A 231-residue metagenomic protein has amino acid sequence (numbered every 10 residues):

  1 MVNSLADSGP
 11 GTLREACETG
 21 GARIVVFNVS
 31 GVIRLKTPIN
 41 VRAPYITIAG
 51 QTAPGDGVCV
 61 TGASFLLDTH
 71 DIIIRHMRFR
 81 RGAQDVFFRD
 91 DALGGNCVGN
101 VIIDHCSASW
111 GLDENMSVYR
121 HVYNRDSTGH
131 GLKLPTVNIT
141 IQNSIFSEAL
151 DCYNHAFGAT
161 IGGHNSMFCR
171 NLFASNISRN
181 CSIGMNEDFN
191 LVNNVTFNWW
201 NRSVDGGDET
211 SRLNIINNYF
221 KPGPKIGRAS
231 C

Functional and structural regions predicted by a protein language model:
M1-V25: Acidic Gly/Asp/Thr-rich repetitive segments characteristic of extracellular carbohydrate-active and adhesion proteins
L5-A6, N28-S30, Q51, G111 (+1 more regions): Active-site-proximal beta-strand/loop segments in catalytic clefts of secreted hydrolases
A6-G9, S30-V32, T52-G55, G223-K225: Acidic glycine-/aspartate-rich tracts in secreted/extracellular proteins
R14-G21, I33-A49, G57-R75, R81-G99: Extracellular beta-strand-rich solenoid/capping regions of secreted or surface-exposed proteins that bind or remodel
Y45, G50, H70-R81, G99-E114 (+4 more regions): Right-handed parallel beta-helix
A229-C231: Conserved small/polar residues in nucleotide/adenosyl-binding loops
